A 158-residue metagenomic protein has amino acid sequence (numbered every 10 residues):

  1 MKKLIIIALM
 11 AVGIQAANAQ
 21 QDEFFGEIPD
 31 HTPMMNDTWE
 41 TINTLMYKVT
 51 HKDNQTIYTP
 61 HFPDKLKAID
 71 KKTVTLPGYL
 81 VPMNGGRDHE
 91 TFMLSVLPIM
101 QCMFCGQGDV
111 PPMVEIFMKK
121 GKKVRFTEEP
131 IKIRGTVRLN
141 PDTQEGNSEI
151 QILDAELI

Functional and structural regions predicted by a protein language model:
L4-G13: Sec-dependent N-terminal signal peptides
A19-I158: OB-fold and OB-like single-stranded nucleic-acid-recognition modules and their adjacent interaction interfaces
